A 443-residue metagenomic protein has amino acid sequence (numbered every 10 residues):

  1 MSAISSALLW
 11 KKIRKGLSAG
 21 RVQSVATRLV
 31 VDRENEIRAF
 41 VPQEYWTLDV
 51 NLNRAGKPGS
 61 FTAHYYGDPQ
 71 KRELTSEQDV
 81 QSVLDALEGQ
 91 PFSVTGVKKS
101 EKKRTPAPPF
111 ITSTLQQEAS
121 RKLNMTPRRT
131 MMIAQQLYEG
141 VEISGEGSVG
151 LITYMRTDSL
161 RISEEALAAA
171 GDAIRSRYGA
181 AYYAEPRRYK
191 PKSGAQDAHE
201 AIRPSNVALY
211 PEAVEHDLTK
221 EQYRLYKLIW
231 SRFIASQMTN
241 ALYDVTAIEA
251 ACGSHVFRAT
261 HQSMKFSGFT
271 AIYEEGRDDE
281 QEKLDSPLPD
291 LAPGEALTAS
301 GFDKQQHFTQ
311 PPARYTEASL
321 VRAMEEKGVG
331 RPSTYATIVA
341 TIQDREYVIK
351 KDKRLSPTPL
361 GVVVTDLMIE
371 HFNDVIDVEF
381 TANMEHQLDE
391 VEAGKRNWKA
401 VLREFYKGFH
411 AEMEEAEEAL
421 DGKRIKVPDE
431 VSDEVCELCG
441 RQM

Functional and structural regions predicted by a protein language model:
M1-E101, Q135, A201-R258, S263: Phosphate-backbone binding and catalysis cores of DNA-processing enzymes
M1-S6, V22-S24, V50-R54, K102-T114 (+5 more regions): Core structural elements
I13-G16, K99-P108, E118-M125, T153-I162 (+1 more regions): Conserved short loop/turn motifs at secondary-structure junctions
A39, S76, V80, K98 (+2 more regions): Basic, low-complexity terminal or inter-domain segments flanking catalytic cores
G89-T105, Q117, G301-Q310: Positively charged, polyanion-binding regions of nucleic-acid-associated proteins
T114-K122, Q135-S144, A318-E326: DNA-recognition alpha helix
T126-M132, I143, S148-L151, Y335-I338: Glycine-rich phosphate/pyrophosphate-binding loops and their adjacent beta-strand/loop elements at enzyme active sites
